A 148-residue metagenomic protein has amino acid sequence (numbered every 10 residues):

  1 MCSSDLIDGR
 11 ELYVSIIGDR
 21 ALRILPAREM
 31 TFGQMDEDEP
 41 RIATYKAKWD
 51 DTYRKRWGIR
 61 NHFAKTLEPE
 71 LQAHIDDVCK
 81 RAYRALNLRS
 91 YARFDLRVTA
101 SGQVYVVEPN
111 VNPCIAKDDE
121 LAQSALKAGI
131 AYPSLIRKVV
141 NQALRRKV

Functional and structural regions predicted by a protein language model:
S4-D77, Y105: Phosphate-binding site of ATP-dependent enzymes
K65-V148: ATP-dependent carboxylate activation and anion-phosphoryl transfer catalytic cores that bind Mg-ATP to form
